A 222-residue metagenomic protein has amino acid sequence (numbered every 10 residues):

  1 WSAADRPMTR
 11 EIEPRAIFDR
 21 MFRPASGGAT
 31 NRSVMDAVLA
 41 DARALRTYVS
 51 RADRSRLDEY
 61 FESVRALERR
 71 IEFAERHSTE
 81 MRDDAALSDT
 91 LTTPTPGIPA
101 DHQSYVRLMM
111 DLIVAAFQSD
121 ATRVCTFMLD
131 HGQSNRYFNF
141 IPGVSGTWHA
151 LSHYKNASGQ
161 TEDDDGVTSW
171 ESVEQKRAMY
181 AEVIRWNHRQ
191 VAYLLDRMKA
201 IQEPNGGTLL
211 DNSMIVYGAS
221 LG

Functional and structural regions predicted by a protein language model:
W1-G222: Ligand-binding pockets and gating/stacking loops
